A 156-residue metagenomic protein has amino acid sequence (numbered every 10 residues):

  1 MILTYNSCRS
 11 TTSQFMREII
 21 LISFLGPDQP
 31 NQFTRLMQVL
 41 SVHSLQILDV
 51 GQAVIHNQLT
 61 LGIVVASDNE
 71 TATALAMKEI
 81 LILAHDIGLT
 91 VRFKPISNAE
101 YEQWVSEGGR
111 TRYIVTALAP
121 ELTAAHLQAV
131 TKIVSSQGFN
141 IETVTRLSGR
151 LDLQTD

Functional and structural regions predicted by a protein language model:
F15-D156: A conserved regulatory-domain signal marking ACT and ACT-like small-molecule sensing domains and adjacent regulatory
